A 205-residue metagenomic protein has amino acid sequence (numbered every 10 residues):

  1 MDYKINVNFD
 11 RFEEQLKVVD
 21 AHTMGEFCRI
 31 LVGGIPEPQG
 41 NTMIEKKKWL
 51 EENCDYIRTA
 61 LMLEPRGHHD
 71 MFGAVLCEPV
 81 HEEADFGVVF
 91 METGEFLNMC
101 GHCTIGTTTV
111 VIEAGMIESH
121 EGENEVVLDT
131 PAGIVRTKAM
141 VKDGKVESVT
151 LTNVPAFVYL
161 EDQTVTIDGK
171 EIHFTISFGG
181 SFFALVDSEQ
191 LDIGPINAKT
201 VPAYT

Functional and structural regions predicted by a protein language model:
D2-M99, G106-T205: Active-site proximal loop and beta-alpha junction motif in alpha/beta enzyme cores
